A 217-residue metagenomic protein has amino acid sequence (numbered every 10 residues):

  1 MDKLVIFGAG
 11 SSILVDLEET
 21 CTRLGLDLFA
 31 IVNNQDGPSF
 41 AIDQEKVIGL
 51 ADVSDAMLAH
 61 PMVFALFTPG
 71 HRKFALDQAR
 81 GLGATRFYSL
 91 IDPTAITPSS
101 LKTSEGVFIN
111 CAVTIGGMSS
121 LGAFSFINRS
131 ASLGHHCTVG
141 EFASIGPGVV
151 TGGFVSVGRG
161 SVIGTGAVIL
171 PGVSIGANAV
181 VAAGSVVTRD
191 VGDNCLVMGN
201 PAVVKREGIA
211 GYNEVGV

Functional and structural regions predicted by a protein language model:
D2-C21: Glycine-rich adenosine-cofactor-binding loop
D2-V5, L28-F29, A59-V63, A177: Short active-site oxyanion
I6-G8, V32, A65, A182: Short hydrophobic segments within beta-strands
L17-E19, F74-Q78, L121, D193 (+1 more regions): Short amphipathic alpha-helical segments
T20-G25, A79-G81: Short, solvent-exposed amphipathic alpha-helical segments in soluble enzyme and RNA/protein-processing domains
R23-F40: NAD(P)-binding Rossmann-fold cofactor-contacting core
D36-I96: Phosphate-bearing ligand-interacting subdomains that bind or position ATP/ADP/UDP/GDP/NAD(P) or nucleotide-linked
L90-M198, A202-K205: Structural signal for interior beta-strand "rungs" in well-ordered beta-sheet cores of soluble enzyme domains
